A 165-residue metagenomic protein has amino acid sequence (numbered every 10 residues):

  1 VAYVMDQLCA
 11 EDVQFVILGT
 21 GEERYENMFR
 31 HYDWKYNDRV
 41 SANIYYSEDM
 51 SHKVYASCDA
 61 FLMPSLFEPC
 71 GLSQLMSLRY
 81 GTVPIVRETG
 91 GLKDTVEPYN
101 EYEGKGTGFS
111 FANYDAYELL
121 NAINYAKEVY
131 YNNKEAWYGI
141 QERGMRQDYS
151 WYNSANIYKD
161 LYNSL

Functional and structural regions predicted by a protein language model:
V1-C9: A conserved mid-protein helix/loop that constitutes part of the nucleotide-sugar donor-binding site
A2, Y138, A155-N156: Conserved positions within tetratricopeptide repeat
A2-Y3, L18, R24, F111: C-terminal subdomain of alpha/beta-hydrolase-fold enzymes, centered on the catalytic histidine and its supporting
C9-K53: Nucleotide-activated donor-binding/catalytic signature segment of Leloir-type glycosyltransferases, i.e., the conserved
E48, K53-R146: Catalytic binding pocket for nucleotide-activated donors in carbohydrate/polymer assembly enzymes
W151-L165: C-terminal alpha-helical cap of glycosyltransferases
